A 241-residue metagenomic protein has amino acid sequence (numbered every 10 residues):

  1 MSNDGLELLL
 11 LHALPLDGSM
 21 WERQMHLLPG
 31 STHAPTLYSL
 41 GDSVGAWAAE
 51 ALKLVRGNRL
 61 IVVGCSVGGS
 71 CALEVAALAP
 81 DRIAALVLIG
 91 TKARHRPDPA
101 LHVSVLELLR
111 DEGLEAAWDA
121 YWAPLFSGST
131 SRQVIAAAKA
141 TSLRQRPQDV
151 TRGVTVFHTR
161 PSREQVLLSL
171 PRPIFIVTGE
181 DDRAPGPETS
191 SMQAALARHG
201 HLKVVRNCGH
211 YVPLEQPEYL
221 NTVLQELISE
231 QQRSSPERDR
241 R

Functional and structural regions predicted by a protein language model:
L11, I89, V205-C208: Alpha/beta-hydrolase
L11-L14, C65, T178: The conserved beta1-alpha1 loop
L14-L27, S31-V63, T222: Active-site loop/oxyanion-hole signature of alpha/beta-hydrolase fold enzymes
Q24-H26, S169-C208: Conserved loop-alpha-helix segment in the C-terminal half of the alpha/beta-hydrolase fold that carries the catalytic
G64-G68, A72: Gly/Ala-rich beta-loop-alpha elbow adjacent to hydrolase catalytic centers
A77-G113, W118: Flexible "cap/lid" loop of the alpha/beta hydrolase fold
R96-D98, E112-L168: Conserved alpha/beta-hydrolase catalytic His-Asp/Glu region
C208-N221: Catalytic histidine-centered segment of alpha/beta-hydrolase-like enzymes
